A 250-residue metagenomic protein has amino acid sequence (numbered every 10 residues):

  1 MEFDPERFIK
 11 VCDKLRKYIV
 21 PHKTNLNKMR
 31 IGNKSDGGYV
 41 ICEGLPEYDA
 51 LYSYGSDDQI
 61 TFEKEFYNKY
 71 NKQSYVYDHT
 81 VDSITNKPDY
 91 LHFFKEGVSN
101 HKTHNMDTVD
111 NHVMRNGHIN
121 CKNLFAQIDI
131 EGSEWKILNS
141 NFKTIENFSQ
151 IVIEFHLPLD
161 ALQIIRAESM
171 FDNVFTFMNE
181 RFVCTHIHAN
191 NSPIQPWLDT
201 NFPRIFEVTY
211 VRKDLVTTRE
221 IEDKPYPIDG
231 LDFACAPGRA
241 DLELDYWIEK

Functional and structural regions predicted by a protein language model:
M1-A50, Q59, K95, N105-K122 (+1 more regions): Rossmann-like AdoMet/SAM-dependent catalytic core
D57-Y70: Conserved SAM-binding loop of SAM-dependent methyltransferases across substrates and taxa, primarily the Class I
D58-Q59, V76-I84: Short, polar loop motifs at secondary-structure junctions
E65-N68, D82-L91, K143-E146: Short loop/helix-cap segments at secondary-structure boundaries that form the rim of catalytic
E96-S99, D129: Conserved acidic residues
A126-S133: Switch II (G3) loop of P-loop NTPases
E134-N173: A short alpha/beta connector and helix-capping loop motif
